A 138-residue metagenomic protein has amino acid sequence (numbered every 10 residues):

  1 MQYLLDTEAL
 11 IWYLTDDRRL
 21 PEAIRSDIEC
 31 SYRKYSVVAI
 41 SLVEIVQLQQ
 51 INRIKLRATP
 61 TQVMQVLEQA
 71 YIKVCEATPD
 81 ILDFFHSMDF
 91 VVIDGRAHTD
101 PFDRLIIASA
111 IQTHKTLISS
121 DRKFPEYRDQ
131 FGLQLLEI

Functional and structural regions predicted by a protein language model:
M1-V38, R53-Q65, R122, D129: Short, well-structured N-terminal submotif of metal-dependent ribonuclease cores
D6-E8, I45, F85, A110: Generic structural signal for small/hydrophobic residues in well-ordered secondary structure, especially within
A9, S41-L42, I81, I106 (+1 more regions): Alpha-helix capping/helix-boundary segments
E29, E68, I111: Anion (oxyanion) recognition and catalysis
R57, I72-S120: Active-site neighborhoods of divalent-metal-dependent phosphate/nucleic-acid chemistry enzymes
T116, R122-I138: Charged phosphate-binding loop/patch that engages nucleotide di/tri-phosphates or the phosphate backbone of nucleic
